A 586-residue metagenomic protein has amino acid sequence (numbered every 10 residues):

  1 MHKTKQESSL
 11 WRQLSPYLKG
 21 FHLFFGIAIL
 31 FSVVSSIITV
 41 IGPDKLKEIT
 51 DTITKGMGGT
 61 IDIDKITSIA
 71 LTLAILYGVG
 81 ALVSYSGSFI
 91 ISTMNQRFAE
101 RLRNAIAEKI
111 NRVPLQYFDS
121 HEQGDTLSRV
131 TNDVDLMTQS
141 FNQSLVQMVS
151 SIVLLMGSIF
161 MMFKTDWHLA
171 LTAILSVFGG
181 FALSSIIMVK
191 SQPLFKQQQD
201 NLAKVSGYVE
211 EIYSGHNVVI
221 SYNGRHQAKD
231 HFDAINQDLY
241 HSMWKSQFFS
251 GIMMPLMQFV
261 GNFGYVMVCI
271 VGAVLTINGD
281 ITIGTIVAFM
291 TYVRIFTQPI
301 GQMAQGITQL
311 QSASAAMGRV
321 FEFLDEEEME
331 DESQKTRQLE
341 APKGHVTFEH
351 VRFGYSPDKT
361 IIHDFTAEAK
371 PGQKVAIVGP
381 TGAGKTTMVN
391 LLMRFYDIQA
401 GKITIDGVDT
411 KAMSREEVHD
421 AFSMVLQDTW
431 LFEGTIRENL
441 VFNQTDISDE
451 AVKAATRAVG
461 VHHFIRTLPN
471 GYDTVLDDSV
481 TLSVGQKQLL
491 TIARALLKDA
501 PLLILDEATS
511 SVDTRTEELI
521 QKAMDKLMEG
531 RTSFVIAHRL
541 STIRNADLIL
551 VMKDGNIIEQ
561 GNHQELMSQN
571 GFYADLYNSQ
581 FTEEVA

Functional and structural regions predicted by a protein language model:
G20, L115-Q116, V134-F141, L145 (+6 more regions): An intracellular "coupling" helix at the cytosolic face of ABC transporter transmembrane type-1 domains
F25-S86, F163-H168, G279-I283: Transmembrane helix-loop-helix hairpins at lipid-water interfaces of multipass membrane proteins, especially the type-1
L30-F31, I37, L76-N95, V146-V153 (+6 more regions): Alpha-helical transmembrane segments of multi-pass membrane proteins
K55-M57, D62-D64, M161-L175, K245 (+2 more regions): Helix-loop-helix
L71, V83, T131-S176, I252 (+2 more regions): Hydrophobic alpha-helical transmembrane segments of ABC transporter permease domains
I91-N95, N111-L155, S214: Juxtamembrane loop-to-helix connectors within ABC transporter transmembrane domains
E332-S333, R337-A586: ABC-type nucleotide-binding domain
